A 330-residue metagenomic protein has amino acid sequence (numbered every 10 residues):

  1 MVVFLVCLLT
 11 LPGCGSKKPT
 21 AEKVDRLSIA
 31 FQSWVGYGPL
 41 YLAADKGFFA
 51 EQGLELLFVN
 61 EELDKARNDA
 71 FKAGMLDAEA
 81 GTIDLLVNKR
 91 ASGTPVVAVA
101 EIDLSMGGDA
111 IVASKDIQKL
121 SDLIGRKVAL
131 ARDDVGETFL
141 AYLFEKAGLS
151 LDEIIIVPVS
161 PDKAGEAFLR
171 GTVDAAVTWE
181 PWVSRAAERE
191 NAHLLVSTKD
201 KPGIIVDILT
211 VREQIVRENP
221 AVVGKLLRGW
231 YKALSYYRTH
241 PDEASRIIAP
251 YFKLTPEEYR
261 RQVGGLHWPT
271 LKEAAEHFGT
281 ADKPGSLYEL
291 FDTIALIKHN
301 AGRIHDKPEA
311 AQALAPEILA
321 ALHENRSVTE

Functional and structural regions predicted by a protein language model:
M1-L5: Sec-dependent N-terminal signal peptides
T10-G13: C-terminal motif of bacterial Sec signal peptides marking the signal peptidase cleavage site
G15-K17: Bacterial signal peptide processing site
T20-S150, I155-P161, D174-E180, H193-V196 (+1 more regions): Short, glycine-/small- and polar/acidic-enriched structural segments that line small-molecule recognition paths
D84-L85, E153, V157, K163-F252 (+1 more regions): Pocket-lining segment of extracytoplasmic ligand-binding domains
R217-H305: Secondary-structure end/capping motifs
D292-E330: Conserved C-terminal helix/tail region of periplasmic/extracytoplasmic solute-binding proteins
